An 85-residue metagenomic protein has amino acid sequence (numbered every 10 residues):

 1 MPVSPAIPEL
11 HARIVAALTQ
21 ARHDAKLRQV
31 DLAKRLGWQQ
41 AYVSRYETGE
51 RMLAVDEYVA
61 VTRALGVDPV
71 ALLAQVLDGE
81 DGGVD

Functional and structural regions predicted by a protein language model:
M1-D24: A short, Lys/Arg-rich alpha-helix, primarily the initiator
P2, R63, A71-D85: Short, charged recognition helix plus adjacent turn of helix-turn-helix-like nucleic-acid-binding domains
A16-R35, A60: Short basic helix-loop element that most often maps to the first helix and adjoining turn of HTH DNA-binding modules
V30, A41, R51, V70: Key DNA-contact positions within bacterial/archaeal DNA-binding proteins
E50-R63: Short, basic-rich loop-to-helix N-cap that marks the start of a DNA-contacting helix
